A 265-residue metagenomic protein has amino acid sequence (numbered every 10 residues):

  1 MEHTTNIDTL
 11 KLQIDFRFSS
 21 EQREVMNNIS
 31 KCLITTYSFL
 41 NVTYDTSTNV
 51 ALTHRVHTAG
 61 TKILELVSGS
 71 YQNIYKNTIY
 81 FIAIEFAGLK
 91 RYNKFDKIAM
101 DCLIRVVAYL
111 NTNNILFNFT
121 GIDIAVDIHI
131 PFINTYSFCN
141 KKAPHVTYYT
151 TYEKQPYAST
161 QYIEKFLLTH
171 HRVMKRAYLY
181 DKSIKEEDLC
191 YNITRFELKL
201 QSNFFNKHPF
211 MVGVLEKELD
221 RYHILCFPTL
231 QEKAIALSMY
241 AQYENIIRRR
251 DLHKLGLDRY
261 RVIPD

Functional and structural regions predicted by a protein language model:
M1-D251: Structured, helix-rich domain cores that form ligand/interaction pockets
H253-P264: Short, basic interhelical loop/turn and adjoining N-cap of the next helix at nucleic-acid- or acidic-partner-contacting
